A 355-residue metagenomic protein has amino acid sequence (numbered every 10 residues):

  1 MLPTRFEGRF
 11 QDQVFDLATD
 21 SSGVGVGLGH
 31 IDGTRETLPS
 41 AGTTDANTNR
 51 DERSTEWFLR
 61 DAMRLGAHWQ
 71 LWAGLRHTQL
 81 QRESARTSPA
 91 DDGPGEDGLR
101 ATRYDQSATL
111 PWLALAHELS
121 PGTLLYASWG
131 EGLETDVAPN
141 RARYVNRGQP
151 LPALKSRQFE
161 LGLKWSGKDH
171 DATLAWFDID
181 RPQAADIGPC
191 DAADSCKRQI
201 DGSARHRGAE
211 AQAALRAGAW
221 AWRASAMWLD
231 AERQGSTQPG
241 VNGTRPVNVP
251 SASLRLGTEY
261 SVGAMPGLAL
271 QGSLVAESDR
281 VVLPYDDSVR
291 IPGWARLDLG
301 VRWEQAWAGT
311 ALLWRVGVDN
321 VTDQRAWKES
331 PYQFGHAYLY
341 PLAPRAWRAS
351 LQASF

Functional and structural regions predicted by a protein language model:
M1, A67-L71, T109, P121-T123 (+7 more regions): Outer-envelope beta-barrel architecture signal
L2-S120, E134-D136, S225: Signature of Gram-negative outer-membrane beta-barrel scaffolds
E7-G8, W112-E160, D171-A172, W176-Q199 (+3 more regions): Surface-exposed extracellular loop regions of Gram-negative outer-membrane beta-barrel proteins, predominantly
D16-T43, R82-S107, V137-P150, A184-Q199 (+2 more regions): Solvent-exposed loop segments that connect transmembrane elements
D51-T55, D105-T109, K155-F159, S166-K168 (+5 more regions): Residues that define the transmembrane beta-barrel architecture of outer-membrane proteins
A62-R64, W69, S107, L115-E118 (+7 more regions): Residue-level signature of outer-membrane beta-barrel architecture
A67, D169-D171, W176-D180, Q199-P284 (+1 more regions): Gram-negative outer-membrane beta-barrel transporters
A127, F159, P246-F355: Conserved C-terminal beta-signal and adjacent last beta-strands/turns of outer-membrane beta-barrel proteins
